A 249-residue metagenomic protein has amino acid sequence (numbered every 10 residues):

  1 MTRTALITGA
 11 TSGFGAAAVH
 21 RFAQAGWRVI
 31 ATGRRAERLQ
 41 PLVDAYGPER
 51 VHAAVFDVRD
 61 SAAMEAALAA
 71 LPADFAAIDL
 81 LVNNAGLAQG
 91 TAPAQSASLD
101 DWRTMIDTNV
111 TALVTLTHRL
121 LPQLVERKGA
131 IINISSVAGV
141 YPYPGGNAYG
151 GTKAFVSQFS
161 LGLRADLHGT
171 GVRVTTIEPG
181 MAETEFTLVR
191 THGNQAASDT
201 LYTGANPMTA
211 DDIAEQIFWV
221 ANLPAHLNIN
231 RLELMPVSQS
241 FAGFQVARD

Functional and structural regions predicted by a protein language model:
T11-S12: Conserved glycine-rich cofactor-binding loop
A25-L42: Conserved glycine-rich Rossmann-like NAD(P)H-binding loop of the short-chain dehydrogenase/reductase
V55-A66, L99: The beta1-alpha1 cofactor-binding region of Rossmann-like NAD(H)/NADP(H)-dependent oxidoreductases
A92-A94, S98-T104: Substrate-binding pocket helix/loop in short-chain dehydrogenase/reductase
T117, T152: Active-site helix of classical SDR
S136: Residue(s) in the substrate-gating loop at a strand-loop-helix junction that position the organic substrate next
T176-G180, Q195-G243: C-terminal helical subdomain
